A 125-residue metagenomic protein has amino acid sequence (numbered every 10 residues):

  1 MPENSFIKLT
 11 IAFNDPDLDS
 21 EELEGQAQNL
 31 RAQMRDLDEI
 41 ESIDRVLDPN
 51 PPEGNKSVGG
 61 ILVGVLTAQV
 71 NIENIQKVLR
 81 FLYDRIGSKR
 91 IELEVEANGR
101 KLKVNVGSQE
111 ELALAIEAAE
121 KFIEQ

Functional and structural regions predicted by a protein language model:
M1-V63, F81-Q125: Short amphipathic alpha-helical segments that predominantly mediate membrane engagement
A68-L82: Short, internal acidic amphipathic alpha-helical interface segments that mediate docking to partner proteins
